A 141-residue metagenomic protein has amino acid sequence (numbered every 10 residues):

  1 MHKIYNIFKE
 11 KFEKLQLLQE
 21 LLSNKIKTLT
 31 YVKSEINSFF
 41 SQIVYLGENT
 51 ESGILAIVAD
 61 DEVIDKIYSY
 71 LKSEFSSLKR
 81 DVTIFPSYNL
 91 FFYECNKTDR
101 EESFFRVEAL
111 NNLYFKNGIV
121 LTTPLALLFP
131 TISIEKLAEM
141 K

Functional and structural regions predicted by a protein language model:
M1-K141: ASCE RecA-like P-loop NTPase motor cores that couple ATP hydrolysis to mechanical translocation on nucleic acids
